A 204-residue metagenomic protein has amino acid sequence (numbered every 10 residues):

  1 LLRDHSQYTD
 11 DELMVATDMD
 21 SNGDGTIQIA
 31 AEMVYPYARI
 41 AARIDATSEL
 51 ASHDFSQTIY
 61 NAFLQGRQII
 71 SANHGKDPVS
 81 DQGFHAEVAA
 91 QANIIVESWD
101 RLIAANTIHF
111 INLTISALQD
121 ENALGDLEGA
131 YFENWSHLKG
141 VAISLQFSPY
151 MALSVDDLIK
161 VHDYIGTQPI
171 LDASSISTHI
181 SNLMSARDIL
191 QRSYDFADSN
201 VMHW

Functional and structural regions predicted by a protein language model:
L1-W204: Mature extracytoplasmic or organellar-lumen-exposed domains after removal of signal/transit peptides
